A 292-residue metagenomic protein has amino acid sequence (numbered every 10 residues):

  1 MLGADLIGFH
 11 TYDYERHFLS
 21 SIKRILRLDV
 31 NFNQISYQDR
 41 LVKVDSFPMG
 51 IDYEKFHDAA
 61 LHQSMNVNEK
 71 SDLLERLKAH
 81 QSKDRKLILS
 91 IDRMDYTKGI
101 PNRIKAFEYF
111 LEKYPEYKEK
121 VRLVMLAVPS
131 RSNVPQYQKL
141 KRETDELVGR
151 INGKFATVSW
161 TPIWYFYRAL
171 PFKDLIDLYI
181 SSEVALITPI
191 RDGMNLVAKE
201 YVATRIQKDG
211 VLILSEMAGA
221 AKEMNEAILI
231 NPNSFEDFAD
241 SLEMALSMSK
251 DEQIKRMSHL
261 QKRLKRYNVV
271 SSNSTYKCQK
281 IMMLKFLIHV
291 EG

Functional and structural regions predicted by a protein language model:
M1-G292: Catalytic cores of carbohydrate-active enzymes across secretory and cytosolic contexts
